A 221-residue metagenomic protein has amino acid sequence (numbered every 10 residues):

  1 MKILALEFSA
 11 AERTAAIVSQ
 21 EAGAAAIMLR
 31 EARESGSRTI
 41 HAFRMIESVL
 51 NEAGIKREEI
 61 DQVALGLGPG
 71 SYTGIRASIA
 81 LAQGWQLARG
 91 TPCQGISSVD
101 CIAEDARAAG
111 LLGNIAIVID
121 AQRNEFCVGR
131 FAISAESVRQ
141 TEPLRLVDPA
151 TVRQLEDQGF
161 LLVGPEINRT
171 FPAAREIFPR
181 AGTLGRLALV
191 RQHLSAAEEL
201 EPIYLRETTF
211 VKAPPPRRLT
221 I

Functional and structural regions predicted by a protein language model:
M1, R13, N124-F126, L200: Change "...and in nucleic-acid phosphodiester-cleaving endonucleases..." to "...and in nucleic-acid processing enzymes
M1-L67: N-terminal beta-alpha supersecondary unit
E21-S37, P92-P179, H193, Y204 (+1 more regions): Surface "functional belts" at beta-alpha junctions
L50, A188-A196: Short, hydrophobic alpha-helical segments
Q62-C93: DPxDG-like acidic metal-binding loop motif
Q83, L87, E104, A108 (+1 more regions): Short, well-ordered alpha-helices that flank and scaffold nucleotide-derived cofactor binding pockets
R175-L187, A197: C-terminal catalytic-base region of ester-bond hydrolases, centering on the histidine of the charge-relay
